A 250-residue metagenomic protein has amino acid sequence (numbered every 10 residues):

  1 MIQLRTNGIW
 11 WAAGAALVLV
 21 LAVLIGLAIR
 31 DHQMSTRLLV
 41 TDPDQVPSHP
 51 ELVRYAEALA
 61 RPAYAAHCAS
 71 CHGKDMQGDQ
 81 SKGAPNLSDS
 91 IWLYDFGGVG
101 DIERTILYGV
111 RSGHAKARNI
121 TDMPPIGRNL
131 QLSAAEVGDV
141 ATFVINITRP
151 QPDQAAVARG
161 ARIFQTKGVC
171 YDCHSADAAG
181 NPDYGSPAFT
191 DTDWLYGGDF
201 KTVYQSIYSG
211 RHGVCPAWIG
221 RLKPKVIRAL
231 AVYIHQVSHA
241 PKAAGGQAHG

Functional and structural regions predicted by a protein language model:
M1-R54, A243-G250: N-terminal export/targeting leaders of redox proteins
L4, L17-L27, L38-L39, L52 (+11 more regions): Generic detector of leucine side chains in alpha-helical contexts
R5-W10, P43-A66, S81, G97-D101 (+7 more regions): Short sequence/structural segments immediately N-terminal
L19, C71-H72, C173, T202 (+2 more regions): Amphipathic alpha-helical interaction segments
I29-A56, A69, K74-S90, E136-Q154 (+2 more regions): His/Cys-centered metal/cofactor-coordination and adjacent catalytic loops
R54-Q77, D95, E103, Y108 (+5 more regions): Sequence/structural segment immediately N-terminal to covalent heme-attachment motifs in c-type and related
S81, H174, D183, P216-A217 (+1 more regions): Residue-level detector of family-conserved "landmark" positions at structurally sensitive sites
S88-V144, N181-Y184, A188-H239: Extracytoplasmic electron-transfer domains, predominantly the class I c-type cytochrome c fold
